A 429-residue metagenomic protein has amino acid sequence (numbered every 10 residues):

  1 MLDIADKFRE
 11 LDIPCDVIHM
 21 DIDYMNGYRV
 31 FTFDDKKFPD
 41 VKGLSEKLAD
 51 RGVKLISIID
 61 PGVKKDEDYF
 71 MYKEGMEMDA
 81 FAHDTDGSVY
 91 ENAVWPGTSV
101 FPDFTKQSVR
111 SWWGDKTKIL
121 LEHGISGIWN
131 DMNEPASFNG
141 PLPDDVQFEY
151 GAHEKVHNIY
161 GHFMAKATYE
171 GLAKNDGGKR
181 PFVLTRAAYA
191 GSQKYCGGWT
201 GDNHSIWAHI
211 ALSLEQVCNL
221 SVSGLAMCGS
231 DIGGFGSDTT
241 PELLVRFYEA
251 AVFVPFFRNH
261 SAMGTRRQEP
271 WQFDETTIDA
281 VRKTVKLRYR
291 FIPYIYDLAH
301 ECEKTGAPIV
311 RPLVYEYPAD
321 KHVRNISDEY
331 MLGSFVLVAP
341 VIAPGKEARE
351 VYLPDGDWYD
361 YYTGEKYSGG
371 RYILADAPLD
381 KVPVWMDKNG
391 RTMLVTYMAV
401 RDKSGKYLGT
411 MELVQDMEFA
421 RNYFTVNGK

Functional and structural regions predicted by a protein language model:
M1-D387: Catalytic-domain carbohydrate-binding cleft regions of carbohydrate-active enzymes
K388-N422: Sensory/regulatory domains in signal-transduction proteins
Y423-K429: Sensory-domain boundary/capping and coupling elements
